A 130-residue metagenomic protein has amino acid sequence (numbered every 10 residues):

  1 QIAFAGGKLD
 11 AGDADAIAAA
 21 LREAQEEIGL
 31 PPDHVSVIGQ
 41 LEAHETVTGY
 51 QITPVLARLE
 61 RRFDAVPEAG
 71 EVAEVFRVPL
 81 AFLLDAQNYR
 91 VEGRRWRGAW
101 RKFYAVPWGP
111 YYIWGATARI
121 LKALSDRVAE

Functional and structural regions predicted by a protein language model:
Q1-L9: Short, His- and charge-rich active-site/binding loops that engage polyanionic ligands
K8-G109, I113, K122-E130: Unchanged
T117: NAD(P)-dependent dehydrogenases' Rossmann-like dinucleotide-binding region
